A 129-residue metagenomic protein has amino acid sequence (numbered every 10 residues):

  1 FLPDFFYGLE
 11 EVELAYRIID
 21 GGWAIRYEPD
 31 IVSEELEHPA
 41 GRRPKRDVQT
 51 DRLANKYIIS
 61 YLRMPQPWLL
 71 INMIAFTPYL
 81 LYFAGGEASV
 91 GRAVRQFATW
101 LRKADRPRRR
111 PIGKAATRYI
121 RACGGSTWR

Functional and structural regions predicted by a protein language model:
F1, P65-Q66: Short, well-ordered coil loops that connect the C-terminus of an alpha-helix to the N-terminus of a beta-strand
F1-V32: A short, conserved alpha-helix in the catalytic core of glycosyltransferases
F6, W23-A24, I31-A54: Nucleotide-sugar-dependent glycosyltransferase catalytic core
V12-E13, T50-A54, I58, A88: A structural signal for well-ordered alpha-helical segments within the folded catalytic domains of diverse enzymes
R17, N55-I59, Q96-W100: Generic recognition of well-ordered alpha-helical segments
E28-D30, L36, R109, G113: Conserved beta-strand termini and adjacent loop/short-helix elements that scaffold enzyme active sites in alpha/beta
T50-D51, Q66-R129: Non-catalytic, C-terminal membrane-associated alpha-helical segments of glycosyltransferases
